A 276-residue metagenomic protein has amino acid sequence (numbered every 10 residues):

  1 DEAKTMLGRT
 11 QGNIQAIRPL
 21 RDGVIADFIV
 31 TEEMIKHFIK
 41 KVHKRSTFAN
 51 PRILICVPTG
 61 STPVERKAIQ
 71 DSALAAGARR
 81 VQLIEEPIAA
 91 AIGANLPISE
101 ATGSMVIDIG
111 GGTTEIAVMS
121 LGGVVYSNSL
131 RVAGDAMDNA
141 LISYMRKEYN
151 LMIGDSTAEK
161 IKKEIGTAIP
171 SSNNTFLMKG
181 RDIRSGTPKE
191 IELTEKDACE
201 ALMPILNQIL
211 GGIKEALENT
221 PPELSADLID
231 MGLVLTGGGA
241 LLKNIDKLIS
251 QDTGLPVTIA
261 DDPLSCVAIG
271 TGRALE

Functional and structural regions predicted by a protein language model:
D1-I109, A117-V234, A240-E276: Nucleotide/phosphate-binding catalytic cleft detector across ATP-hydrolyzing and phosphate-transferring enzymes
